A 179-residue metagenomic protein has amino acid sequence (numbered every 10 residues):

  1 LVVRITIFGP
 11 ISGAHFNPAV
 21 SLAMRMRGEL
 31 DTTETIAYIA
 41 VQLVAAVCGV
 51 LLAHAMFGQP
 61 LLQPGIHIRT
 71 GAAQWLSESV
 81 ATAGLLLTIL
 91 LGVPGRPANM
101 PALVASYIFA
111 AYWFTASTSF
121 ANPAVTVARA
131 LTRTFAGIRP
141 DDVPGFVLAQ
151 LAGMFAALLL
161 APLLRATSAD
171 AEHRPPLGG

Functional and structural regions predicted by a protein language model:
L1-G179: Membrane-interface helix-loop junctions and terminal tails of multi-pass membrane proteins
